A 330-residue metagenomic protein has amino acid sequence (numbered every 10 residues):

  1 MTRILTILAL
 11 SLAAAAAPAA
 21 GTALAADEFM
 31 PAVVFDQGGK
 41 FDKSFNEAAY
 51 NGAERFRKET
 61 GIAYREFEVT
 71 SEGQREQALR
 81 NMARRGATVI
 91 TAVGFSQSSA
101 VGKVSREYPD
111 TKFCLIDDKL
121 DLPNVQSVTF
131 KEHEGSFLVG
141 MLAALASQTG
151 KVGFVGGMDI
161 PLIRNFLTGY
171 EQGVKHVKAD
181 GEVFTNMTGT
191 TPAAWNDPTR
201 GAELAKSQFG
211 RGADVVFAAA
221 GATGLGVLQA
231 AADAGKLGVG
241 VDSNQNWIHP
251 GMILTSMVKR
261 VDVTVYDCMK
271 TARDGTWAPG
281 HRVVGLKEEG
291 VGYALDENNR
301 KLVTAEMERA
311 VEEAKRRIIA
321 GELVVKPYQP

Functional and structural regions predicted by a protein language model:
M1-I4: Positively charged n-region of N-terminal signal peptides that target proteins for export
T6-A19: Bacterial N-terminal signal peptides
L24-P330: A residue-level marker of the well-folded mature domains of exported/periplasmic proteins
